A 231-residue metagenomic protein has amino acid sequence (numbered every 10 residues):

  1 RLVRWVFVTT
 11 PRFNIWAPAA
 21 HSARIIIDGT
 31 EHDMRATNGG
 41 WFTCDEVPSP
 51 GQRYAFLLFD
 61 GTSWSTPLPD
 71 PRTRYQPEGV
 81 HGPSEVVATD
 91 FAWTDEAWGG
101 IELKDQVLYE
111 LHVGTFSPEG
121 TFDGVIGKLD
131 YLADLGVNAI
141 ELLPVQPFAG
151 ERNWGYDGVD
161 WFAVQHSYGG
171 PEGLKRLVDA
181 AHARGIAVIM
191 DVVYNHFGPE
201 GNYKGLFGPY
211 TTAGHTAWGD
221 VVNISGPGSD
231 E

Functional and structural regions predicted by a protein language model:
R1-R12, D33-E110, T115-G120, Y131: The feature marks proteins involved in alpha-glucan
W16, R35, V87, L143 (+1 more regions): Residue-level detector of conserved, well-ordered beta-strand and adjacent loop positions that form binding/recognition
W16-S22, S49: Short proline/glycine-enriched turn/loop motifs at strand-loop junctions of beta-rich domains
A23-I25, Y54: Short beta-strand elements bearing conserved aromatic residues within extracellular beta-rich modules
I26-D28, F59: Predominantly extracellular/luminal cell-surface or secreted proteins
D28, W41, H182: Active-site-proximal helices and loops of the catalytic beta/alpha 8
P77, E96-L103, H112-E231: Substrate-binding/active-site clefts of carbohydrate-active enzymes
